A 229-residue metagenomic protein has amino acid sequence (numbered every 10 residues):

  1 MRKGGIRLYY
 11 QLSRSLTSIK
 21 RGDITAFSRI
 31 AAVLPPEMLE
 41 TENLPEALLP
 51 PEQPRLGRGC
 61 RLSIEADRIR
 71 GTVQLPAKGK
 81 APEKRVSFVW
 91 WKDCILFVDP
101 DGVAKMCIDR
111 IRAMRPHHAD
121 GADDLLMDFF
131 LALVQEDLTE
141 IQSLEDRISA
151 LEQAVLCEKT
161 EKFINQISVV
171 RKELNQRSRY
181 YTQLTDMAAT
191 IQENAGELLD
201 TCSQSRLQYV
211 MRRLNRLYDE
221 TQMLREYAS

Functional and structural regions predicted by a protein language model:
M1-H117, Q183-L199: Helix-boundary and N-terminal cytosolic regulatory elements
Y9-S15, K105-I108, R112-R115, E152 (+2 more regions): A short, terminal or domain-edge coil/loop segment
S15-R21, H118-G121, L125-F129, N165-Q166 (+2 more regions): Short amphipathic alpha-helical segments, especially helix-boundary/capping motifs
A32, L138-I141, E145, R171 (+1 more regions): Generic detection of long, well-ordered alpha-helical segments
L48-L49, V73-P76, L126-M127, I141 (+2 more regions): Intrinsically disordered, low-complexity segments enriched in polar/charged residues with Gly/Pro, especially when
A81-K162: Switch/coupling subdomain of P-loop NTPase systems
K159-S229: Membrane-associated alpha-helical segments
